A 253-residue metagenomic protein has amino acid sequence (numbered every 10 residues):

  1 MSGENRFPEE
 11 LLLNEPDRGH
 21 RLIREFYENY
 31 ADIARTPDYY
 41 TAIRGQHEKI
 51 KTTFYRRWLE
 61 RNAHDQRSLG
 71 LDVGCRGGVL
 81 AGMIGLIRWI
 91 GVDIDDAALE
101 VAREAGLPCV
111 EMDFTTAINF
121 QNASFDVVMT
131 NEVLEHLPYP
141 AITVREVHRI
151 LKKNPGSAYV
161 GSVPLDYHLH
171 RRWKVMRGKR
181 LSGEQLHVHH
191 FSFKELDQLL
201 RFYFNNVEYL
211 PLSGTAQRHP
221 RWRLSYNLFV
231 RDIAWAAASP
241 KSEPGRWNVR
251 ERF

Functional and structural regions predicted by a protein language model:
M1-Q121, V127, A141-V144, G161 (+4 more regions): Conserved N-terminal segment of class I S-adenosyl-L-methionine
G82-G85, R180-E184: Short glycine-enriched loop/turn motifs at secondary-structure junctions
V127-V133: A short beta-strand submotif of the Rossmann-like class I SAM-dependent methyltransferase core that lines
Y139-P140, R172: Conserved catalytic-core motifs of eukaryotic protein kinase domains, centered on the activation segment
A141-S157: A short glycine-rich, Lys/Arg-flanked "PGG" loop and its adjoining helix->strand segment in the class I
A158-G183: Conserved class I S-adenosyl-L-methionine
H168, L186, F191: A conserved catalytic-core signature of glycosyltransferases
